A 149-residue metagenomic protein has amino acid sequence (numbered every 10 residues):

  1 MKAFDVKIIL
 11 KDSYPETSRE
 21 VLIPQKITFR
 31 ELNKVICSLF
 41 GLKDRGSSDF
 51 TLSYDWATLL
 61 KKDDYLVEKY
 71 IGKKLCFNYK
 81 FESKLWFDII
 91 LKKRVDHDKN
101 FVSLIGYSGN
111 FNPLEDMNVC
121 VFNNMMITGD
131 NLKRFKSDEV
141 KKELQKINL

Functional and structural regions predicted by a protein language model:
M1-L149: Short linear regulatory motifs enriched in tryptophan with gly/pro/ser
